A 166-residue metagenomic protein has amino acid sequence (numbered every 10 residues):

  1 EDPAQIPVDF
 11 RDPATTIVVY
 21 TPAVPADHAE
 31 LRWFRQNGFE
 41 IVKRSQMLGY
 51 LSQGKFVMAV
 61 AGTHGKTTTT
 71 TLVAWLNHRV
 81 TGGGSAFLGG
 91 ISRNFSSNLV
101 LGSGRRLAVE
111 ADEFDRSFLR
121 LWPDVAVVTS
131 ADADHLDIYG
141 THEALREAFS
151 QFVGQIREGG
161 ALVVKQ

Functional and structural regions predicted by a protein language model:
A4: Adenine-nucleotide cofactor-binding loop residues
P7-P13, P22-Q166: Phosphate-binding loop of NTP-binding sites
